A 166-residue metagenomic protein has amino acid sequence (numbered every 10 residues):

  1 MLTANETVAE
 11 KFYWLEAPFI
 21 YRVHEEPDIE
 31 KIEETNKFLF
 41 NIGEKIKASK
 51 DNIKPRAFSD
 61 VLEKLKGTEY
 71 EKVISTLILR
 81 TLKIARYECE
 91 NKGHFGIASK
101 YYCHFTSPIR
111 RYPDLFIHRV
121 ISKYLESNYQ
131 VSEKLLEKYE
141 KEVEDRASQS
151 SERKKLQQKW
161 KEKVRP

Functional and structural regions predicted by a protein language model:
M1-P166: Append "with occasional cross-activation on large, charged helical scaffolds in nucleic-acid assemblies
